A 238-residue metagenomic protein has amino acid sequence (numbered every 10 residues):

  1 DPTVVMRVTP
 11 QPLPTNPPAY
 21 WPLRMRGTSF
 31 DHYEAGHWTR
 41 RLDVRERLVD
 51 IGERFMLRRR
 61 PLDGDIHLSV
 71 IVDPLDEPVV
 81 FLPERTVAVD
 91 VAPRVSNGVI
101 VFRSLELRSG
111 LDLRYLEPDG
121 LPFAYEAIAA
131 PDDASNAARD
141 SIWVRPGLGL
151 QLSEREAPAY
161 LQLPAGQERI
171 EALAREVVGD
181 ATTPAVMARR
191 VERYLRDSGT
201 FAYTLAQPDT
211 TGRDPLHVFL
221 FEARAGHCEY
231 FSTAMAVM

Functional and structural regions predicted by a protein language model:
D1-M238: Helix-boundary/low-complexity linker signature
